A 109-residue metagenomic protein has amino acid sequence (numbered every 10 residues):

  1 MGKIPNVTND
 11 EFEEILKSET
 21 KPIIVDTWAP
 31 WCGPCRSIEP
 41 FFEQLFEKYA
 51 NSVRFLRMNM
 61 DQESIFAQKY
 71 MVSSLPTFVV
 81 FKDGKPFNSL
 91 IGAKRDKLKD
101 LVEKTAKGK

Functional and structural regions predicted by a protein language model:
M1-I4, Q44, K109: N-terminal targeting signals for export/organelle localization
I4-P22: A short beta-strand-turn-helix
N6-V7, T27, I38-F46, A50-I65: Thiol-based oxidoreductase modules, predominantly thioredoxin-like and allied folds used for disulfide exchange
E14-I15, F66, L101: CheY-like receiver
T20, T27-W31, S74: Short pre-active-site segment immediately N-terminal to redox-active cysteine/selenocysteine motifs in thiol-based
C32-C35, F78: The canonical Cys-X-X-Cys-His
S64-S73: Mid-chain, well-packed structural core segment of small domains
S74, V79-K109: Non-catalytic, surface beta->alpha helical segment in thiol-disulfide oxidoreductase systems
